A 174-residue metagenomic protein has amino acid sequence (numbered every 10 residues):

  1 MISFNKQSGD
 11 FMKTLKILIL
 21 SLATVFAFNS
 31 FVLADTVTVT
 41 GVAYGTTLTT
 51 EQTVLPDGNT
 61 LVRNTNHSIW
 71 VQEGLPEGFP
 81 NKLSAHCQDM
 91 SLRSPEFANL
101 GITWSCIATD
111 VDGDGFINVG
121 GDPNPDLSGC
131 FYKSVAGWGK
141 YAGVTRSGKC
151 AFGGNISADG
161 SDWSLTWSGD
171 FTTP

Functional and structural regions predicted by a protein language model:
M1-F11: Short, Lys/Arg-enriched N-terminal segments with co-localized hydrophobic residues within the first ~10-30 amino acids
D10-I19: Bacterial N-terminal signal peptides that target proteins for export
F11, F26-A34: Sec/Tat signal peptide C-region and signal peptidase I cleavage site
L33-P174: Beta-strand-enriched cores of mature, soluble protein domains
